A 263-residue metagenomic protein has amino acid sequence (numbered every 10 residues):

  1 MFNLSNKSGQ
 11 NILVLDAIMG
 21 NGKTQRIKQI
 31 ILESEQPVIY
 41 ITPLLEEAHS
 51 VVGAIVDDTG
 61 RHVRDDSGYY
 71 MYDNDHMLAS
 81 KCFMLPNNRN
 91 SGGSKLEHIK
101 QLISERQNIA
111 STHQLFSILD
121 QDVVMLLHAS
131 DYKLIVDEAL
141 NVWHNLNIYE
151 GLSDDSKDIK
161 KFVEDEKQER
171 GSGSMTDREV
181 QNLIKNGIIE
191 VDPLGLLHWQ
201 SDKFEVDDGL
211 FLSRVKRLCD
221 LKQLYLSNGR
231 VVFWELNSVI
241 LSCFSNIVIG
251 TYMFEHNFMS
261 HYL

Functional and structural regions predicted by a protein language model:
M1-G9, K28, V232-E235: Pre-Walker A adenine-sensing motif
K7-L15, Q36-P37, Q107: Pre-Walker A (Motif I) flank of P-loop NTPase domains
G9-I27: Walker A/P-loop
D16-M19, T42-L45, N87-N88, S111-L115 (+2 more regions): Structural motif
T24-G60, D75-H76, Q114-I118: Conserved Walker A/P-loop ATP-binding site and its immediately adjacent core in helicase/helicase-like ATPase domains
V51-R64, Y70-M71, D122-L126, H261-L263: Short, aromatic/basic amphipathic alpha-helical patches
D57-I118: Inter-Walker segment of RecA-like/P-loop motor cores
H113-L263: Signature of the SF2 helicase/ATPase Hel1-core->accessory helical subdomain module
